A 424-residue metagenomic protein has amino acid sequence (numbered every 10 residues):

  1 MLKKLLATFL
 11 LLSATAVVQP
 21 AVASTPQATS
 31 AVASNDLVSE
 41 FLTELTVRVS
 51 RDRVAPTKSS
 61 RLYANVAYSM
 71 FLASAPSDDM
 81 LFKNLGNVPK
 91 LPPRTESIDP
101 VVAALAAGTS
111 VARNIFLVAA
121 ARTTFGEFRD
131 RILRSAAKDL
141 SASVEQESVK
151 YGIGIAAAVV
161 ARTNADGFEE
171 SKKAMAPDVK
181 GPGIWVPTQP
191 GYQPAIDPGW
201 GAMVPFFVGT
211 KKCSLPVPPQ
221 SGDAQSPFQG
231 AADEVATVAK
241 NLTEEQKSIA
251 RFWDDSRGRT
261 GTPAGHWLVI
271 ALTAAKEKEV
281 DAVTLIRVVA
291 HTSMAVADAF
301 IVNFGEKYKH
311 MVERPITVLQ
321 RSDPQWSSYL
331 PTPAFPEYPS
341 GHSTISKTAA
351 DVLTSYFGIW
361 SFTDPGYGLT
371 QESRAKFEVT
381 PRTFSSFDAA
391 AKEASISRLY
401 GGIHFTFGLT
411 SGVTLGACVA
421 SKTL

Functional and structural regions predicted by a protein language model:
M1-L6: Bacterial N-terminal signal peptides that target proteins for export
A7-A16: Bacterial N-terminal signal peptides
V18-A23: Boundary at the C-terminal end of the N-terminal hydrophobic targeting segment
S24-L424: Acidic/polar surface patches and capping/hinge elements
